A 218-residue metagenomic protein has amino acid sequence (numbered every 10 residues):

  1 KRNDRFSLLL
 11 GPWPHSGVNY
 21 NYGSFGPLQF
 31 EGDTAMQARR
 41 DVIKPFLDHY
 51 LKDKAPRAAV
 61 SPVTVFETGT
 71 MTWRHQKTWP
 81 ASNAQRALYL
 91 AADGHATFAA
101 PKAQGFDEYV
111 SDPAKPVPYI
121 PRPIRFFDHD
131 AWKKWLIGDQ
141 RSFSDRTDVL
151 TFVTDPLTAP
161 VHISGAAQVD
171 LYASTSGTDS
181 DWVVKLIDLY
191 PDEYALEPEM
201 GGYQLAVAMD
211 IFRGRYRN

Functional and structural regions predicted by a protein language model:
R2-Y22: Catalytic histidine neighborhood in serine/cysteine hydrolases with alpha/beta-hydrolase-type architecture
S24-N218: C-terminal, loop-rich substrate-recognition/catalytic regions characterized by aromatic stacking residues
